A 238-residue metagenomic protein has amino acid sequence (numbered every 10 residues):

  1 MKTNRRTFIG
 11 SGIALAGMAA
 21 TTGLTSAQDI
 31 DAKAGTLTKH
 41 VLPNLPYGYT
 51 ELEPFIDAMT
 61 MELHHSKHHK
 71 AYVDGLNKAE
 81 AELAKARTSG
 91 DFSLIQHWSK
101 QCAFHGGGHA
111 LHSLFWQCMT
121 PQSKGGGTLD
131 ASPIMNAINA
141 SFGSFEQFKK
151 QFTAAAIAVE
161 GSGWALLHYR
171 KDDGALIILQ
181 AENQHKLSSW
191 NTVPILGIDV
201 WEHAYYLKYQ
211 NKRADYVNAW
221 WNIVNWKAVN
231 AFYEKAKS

Functional and structural regions predicted by a protein language model:
M1-A16: N-terminal secretory signal peptides and thylakoid transit peptides that target proteins across membranes
G17-T22: Hydrophobic h-region of N-terminal signal peptides that target proteins for export in Gram-negative bacteria
G23-P54: C-terminal segment of N-terminal export signals and the immediately downstream linker at the start of the mature
G35-L37, K67-K70, K78-I178: All-alpha RGS (Regulator of G-protein Signaling) helical domain and cognate RGS-like helical scaffolds
N44, H65, Q180: Pocket-edge structural micro-motifs
E51-E82: Early transmembrane hairpin module of multi-pass membrane proteins
A154-Q210, N218-A219, I223-V224: An amphipathic alpha-helical core segment
D215-S238: N-terminal targeting pre-sequences for secretion and organelle import
